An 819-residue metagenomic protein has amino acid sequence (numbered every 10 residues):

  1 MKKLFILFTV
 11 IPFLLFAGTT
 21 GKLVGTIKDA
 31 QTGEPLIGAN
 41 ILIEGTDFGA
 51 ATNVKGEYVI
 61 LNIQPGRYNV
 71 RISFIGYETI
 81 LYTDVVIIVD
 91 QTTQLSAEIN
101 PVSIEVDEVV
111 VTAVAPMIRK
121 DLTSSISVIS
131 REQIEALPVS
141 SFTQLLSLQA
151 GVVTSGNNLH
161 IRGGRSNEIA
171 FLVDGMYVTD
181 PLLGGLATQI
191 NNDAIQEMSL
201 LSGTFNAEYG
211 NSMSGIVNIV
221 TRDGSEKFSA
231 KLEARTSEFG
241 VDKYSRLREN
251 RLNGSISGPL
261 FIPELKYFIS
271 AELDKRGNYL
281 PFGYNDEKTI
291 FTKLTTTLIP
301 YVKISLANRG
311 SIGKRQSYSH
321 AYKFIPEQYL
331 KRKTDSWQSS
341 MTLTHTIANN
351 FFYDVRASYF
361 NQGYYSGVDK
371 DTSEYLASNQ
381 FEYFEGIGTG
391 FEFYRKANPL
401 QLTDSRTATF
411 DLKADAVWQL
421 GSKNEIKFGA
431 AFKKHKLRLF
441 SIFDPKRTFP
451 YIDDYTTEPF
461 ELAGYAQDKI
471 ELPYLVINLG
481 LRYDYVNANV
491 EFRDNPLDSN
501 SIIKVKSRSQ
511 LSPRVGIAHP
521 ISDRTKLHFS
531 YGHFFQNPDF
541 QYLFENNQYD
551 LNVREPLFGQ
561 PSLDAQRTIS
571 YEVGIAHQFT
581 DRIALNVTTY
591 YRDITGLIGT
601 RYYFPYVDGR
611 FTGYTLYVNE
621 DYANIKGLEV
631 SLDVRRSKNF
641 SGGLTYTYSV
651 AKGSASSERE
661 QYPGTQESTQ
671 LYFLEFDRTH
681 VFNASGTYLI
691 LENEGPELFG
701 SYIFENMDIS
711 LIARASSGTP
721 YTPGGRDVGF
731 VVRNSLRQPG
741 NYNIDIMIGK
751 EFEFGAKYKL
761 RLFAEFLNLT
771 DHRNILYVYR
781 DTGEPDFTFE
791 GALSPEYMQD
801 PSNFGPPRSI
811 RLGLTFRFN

Functional and structural regions predicted by a protein language model:
L15-E108, T112: Periplasm-facing N-terminal accessory domains of Gram-negative outer-membrane beta-barrel systems
E78, V85-Q94, E108-A207, N211-I216 (+5 more regions): Periplasmic N-terminal accessory/gating domains of Gram-negative outer-membrane beta-barrel systems
A113, L232-T236, I269-L273, L306-G310 (+10 more regions): Transmembrane beta-barrel strands of outer-membrane/channel proteins
R246-S317, K331-Y353, P513: Transmembrane beta-barrel wall of Gram-negative outer-membrane proteins
D354, S358, H528, G532 (+4 more regions): Membrane-embedded beta-barrel scaffold of Gram-negative outer-membrane proteins
P399, A408-D411, K423-R524, N537-P538 (+2 more regions): Signature of Gram-negative outer-membrane beta-barrel scaffolds
V486, Y590-D593, P605, F611-S717: Gram-negative outer-membrane beta-barrel transporters
G700-G729, P739-N743, K750-N819: C-terminal beta-signal and adjacent terminal beta-strands/loops of Gram-negative outer-membrane beta-barrel proteins
